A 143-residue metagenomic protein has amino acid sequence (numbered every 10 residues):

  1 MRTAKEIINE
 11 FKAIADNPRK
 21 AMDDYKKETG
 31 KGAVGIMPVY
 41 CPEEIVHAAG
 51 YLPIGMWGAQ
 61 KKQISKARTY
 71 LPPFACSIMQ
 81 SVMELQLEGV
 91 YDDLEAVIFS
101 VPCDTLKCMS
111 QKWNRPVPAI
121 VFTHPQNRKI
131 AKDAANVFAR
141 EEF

Functional and structural regions predicted by a protein language model:
M1-F143: An N-terminal assembly and electron-transfer interface module characteristic of large anaerobic redox and radical
